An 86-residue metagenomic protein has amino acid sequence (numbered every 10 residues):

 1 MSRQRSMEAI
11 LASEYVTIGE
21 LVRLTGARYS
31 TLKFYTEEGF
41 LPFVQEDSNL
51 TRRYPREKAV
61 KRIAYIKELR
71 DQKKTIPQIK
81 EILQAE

Functional and structural regions predicted by a protein language model:
M1-R23, E37-E38, P42-N49, R53-E86: Arg/Lys-rich, alpha-helical DNA-contact motif
R28-T31: Short coil turns linking two alpha-helices in DNA-binding domains
